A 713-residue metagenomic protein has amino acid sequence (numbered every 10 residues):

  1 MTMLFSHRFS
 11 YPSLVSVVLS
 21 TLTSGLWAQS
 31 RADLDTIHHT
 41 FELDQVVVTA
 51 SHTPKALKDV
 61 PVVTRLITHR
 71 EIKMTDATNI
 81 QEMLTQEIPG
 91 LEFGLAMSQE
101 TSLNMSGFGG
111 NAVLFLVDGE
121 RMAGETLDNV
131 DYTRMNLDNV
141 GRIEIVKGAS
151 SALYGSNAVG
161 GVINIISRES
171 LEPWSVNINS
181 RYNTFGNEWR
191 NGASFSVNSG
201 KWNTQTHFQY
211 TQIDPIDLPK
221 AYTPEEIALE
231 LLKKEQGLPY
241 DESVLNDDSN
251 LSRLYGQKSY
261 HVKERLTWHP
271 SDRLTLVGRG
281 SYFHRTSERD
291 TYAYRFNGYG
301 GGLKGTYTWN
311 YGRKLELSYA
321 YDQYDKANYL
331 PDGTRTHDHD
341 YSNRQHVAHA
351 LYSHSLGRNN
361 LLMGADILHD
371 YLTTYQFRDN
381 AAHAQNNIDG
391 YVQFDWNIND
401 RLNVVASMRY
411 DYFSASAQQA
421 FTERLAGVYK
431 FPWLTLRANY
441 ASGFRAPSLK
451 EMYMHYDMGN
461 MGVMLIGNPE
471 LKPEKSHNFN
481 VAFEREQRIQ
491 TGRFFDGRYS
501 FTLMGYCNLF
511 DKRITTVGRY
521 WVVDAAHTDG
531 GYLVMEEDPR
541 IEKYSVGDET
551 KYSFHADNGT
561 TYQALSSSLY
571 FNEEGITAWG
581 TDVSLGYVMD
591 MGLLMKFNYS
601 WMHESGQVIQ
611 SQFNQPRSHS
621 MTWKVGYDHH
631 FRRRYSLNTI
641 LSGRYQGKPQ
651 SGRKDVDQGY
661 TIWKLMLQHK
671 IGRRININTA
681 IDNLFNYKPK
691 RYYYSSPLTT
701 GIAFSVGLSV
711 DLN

Functional and structural regions predicted by a protein language model:
E42-K73, S102: N-terminal periplasmic "start-of-domain" segments of outer-membrane beta-barrel proteins
E82-E120: Extracytoplasmic beta-strand/coil segments of soluble accessory domains associated with Gram-negative outer-membrane
E120-K147: Short acidic/polar hinge/loop motifs at secondary-structure boundaries that mediate gating or recognition
E172, R181, S196-F296: Periplasmic-side early beta-strands and strand-to-turn transitions of outer-membrane beta-barrels
H207, G256, T267-H269, N439-A441 (+3 more regions): Conserved C-terminal beta-signal and adjacent last beta-strands/turns of outer-membrane beta-barrel proteins
K263-H284, F296-Q419, K430, R498-G505 (+1 more regions): Face-selective signature of the C-terminal outer-membrane beta-barrel domain
E316-N328, F431, R437, K472-S566: Membrane-embedded beta-barrel scaffold of Gram-negative outer-membrane proteins
N397-V404, F495-D496, S500, Y506-L509 (+1 more regions): Gram-negative outer-membrane beta-barrel transporters
